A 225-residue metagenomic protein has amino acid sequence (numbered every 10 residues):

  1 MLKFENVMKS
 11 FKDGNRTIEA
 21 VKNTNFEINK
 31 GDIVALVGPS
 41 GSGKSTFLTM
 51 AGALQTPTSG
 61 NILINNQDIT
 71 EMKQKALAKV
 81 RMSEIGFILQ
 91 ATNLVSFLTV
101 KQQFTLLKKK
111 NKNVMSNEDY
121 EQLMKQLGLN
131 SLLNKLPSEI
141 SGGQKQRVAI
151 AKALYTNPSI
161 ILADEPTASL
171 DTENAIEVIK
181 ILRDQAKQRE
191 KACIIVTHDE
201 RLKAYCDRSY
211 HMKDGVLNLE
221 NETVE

Functional and structural regions predicted by a protein language model:
K12-G14, Q102-N117, Q126: ABC-type ATPase nucleotide-binding domains, specifically the catalytic core motifs of the NBD
V37-P39: The feature captures the beta-strand-to-loop junction immediately N-terminal to the Walker
G52: Helix-to-loop junction immediately C-terminal to a conserved catalytic motif
G60-D68: Conserved ABC transporter NBD signature motif
M82, K135-S138, T156, R189: Conserved signature/switch motifs of ABC ATPase nucleotide-binding domains
L136-I140, Q144-Q146: Conserved ABC ATPase signature
I161-D164: Catalytic Walker B motif of ABC-type/P-loop ATPase nucleotide-binding domains
